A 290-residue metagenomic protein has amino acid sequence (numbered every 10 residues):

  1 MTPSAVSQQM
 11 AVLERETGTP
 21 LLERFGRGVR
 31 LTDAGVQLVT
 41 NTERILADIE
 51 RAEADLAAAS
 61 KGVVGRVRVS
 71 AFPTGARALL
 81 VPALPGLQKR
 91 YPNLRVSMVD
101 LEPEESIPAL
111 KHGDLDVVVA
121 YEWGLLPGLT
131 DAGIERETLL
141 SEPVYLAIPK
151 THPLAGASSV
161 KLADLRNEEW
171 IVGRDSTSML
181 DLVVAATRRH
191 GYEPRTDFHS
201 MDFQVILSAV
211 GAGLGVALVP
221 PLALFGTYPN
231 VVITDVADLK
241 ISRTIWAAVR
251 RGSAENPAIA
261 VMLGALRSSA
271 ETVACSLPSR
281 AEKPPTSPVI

Functional and structural regions predicted by a protein language model:
E14-L31: A short LG(V/I)-centered, amphipathic sequence patch enriched for acidic residue(s) preceding the LG motif
E16-T17, L38-S60, Y121, V273: Alpha-helical linker/hinge and terminal dimerization helices associated with HTH transcriptional regulators
V64-P127, S200: Central regulatory/effector-binding core of bacterial HTH transcription factors
L79, V232-S276: A late-sequence structural motif
R90, L101-N167, L222-N230: Acidic, Gly/Pro-rich loop/turn segments at junctions of secondary structure
E102-L115, Y121, S176-V232: Hydrophobic hinge/microswitch elements
Y121, L154-A155, E168-H190, E255-G264 (+1 more regions): Secondary-structure junction motif
G128-T138, E142, Q204-G252: Beta-alpha-beta core module
